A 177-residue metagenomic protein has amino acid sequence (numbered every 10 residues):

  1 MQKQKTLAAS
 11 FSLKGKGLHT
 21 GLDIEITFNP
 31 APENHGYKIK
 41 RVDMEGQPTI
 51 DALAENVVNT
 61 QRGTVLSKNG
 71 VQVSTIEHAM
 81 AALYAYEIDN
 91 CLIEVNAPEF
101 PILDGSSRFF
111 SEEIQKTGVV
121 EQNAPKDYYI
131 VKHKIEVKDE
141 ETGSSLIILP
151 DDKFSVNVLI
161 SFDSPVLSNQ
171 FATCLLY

Functional and structural regions predicted by a protein language model:
M1-L176: Short acidic-hydrophobic catalytic motif
